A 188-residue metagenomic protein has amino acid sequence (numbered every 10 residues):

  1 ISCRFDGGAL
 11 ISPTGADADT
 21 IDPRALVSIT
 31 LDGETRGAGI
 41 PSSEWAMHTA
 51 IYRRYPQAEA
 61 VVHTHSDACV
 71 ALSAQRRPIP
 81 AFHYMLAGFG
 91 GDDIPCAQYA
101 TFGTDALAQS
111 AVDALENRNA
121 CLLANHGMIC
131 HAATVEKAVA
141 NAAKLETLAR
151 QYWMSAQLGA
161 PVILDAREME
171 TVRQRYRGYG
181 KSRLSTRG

Functional and structural regions predicted by a protein language model:
I1-G188: Glycine-rich flexible loops
